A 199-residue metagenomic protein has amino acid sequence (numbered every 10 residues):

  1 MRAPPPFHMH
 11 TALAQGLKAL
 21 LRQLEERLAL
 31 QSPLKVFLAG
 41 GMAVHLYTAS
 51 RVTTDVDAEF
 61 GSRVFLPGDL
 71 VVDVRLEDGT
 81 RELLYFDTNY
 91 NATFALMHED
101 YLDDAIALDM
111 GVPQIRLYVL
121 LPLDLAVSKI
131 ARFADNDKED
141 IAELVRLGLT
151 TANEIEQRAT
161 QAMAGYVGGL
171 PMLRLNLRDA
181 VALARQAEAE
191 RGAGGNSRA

Functional and structural regions predicted by a protein language model:
M1-A199: Compositionally biased terminal segments of proteins
